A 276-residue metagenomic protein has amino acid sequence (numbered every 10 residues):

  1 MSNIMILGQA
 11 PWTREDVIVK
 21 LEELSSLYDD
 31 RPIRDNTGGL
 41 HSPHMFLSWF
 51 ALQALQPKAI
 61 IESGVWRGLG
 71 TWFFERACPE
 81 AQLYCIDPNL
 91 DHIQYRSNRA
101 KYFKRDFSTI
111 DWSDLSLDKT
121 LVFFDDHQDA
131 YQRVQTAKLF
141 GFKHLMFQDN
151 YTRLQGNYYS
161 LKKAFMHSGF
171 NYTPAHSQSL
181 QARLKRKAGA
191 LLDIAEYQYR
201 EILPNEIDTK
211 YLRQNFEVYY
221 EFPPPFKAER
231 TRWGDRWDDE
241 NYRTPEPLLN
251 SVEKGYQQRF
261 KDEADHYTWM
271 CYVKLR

Functional and structural regions predicted by a protein language model:
M1-L121, Q128-R276: A short alpha-helical cap/connector motif
